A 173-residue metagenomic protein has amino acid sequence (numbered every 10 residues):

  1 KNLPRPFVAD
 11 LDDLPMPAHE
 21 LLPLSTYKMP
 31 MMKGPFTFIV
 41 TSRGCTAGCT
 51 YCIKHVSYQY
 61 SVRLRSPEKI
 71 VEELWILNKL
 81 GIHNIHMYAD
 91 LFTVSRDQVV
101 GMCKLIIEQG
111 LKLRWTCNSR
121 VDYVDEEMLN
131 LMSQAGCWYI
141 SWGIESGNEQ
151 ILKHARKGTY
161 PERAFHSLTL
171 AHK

Functional and structural regions predicted by a protein language model:
K1-L11: Glycine-rich beta-alpha loop elements in corrinoid/cobalamin-binding modules across cobalamin-dependent enzymes
P17-H172: Radical SAM [4Fe-4S] cluster-binding motif and immediate context
